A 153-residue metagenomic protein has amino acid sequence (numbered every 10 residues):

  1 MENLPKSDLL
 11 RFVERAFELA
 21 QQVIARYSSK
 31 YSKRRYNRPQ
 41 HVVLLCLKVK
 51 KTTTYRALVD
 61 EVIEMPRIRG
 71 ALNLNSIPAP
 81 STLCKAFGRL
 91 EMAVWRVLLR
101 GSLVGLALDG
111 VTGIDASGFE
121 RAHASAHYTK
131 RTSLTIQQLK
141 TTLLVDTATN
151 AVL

Functional and structural regions predicted by a protein language model:
E2-K50: Basic, short loop/linker segments at the boundary and entry of helix-turn-helix/winged-helix-like folds
N3-D8, N73-S76, V104-L106: A broad, low-specificity signal for short, low-complexity segments enriched in glycine/proline and polar/charged
F17, N73, A79, G113-D115: Short, solvent-exposed coil/turn linker segments
K33-L99: Short, positively charged, Gly/Tyr-enriched micro-motifs that form contact patches at catalytic or ligand/partner
K50, C84-L153: Polybasic low-complexity intrinsically disordered regions
